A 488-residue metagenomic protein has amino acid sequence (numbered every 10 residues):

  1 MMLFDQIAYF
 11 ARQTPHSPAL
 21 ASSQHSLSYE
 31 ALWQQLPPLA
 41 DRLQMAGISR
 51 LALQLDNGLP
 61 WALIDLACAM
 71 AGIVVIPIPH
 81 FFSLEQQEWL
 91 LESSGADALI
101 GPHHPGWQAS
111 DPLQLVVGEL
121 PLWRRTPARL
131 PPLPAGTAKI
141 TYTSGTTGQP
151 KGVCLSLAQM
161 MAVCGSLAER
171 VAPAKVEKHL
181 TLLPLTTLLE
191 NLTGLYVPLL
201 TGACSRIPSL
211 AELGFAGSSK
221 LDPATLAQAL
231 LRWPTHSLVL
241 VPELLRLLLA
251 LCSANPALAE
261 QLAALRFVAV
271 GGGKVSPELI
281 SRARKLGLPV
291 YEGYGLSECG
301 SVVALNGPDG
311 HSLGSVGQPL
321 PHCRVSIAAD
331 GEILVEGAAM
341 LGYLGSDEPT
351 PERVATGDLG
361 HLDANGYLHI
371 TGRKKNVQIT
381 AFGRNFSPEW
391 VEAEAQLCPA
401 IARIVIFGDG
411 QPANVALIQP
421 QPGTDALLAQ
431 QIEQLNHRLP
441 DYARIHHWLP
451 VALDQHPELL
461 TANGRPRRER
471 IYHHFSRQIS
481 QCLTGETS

Functional and structural regions predicted by a protein language model:
H16-M45, A52, D56-G58, L66 (+2 more regions): Conserved AMP-binding/adenylate-forming core of the ANL superfamily
S28-Y29, A138-C164: Conserved AMP-binding A3 loop
R125-Y142, Q149, A172-H179: Conserved pre-ATP/AMP-binding loop-to-beta segment of ANL
M161-K178, L185-S237, P242, R246 (+1 more regions): Conserved AMP-binding/adenylation subdomain of ANL enzymes
T201-A203, T235-V239, L249-H311: Gly/Ser/Thr-rich phosphate-binding loop
S315, P319, A328-R353, Y367 (+1 more regions): Conserved ATP/PPi-binding loop(s) of AMP-dependent carboxylate-activating enzymes
E336-G337, L359-A443, H447: AMP-binding/adenylate-forming catalytic core of the ANL superfamily
R403-I406, N436-S488: Conserved C-terminal "lid"/linker of ANL adenylate-forming enzymes
